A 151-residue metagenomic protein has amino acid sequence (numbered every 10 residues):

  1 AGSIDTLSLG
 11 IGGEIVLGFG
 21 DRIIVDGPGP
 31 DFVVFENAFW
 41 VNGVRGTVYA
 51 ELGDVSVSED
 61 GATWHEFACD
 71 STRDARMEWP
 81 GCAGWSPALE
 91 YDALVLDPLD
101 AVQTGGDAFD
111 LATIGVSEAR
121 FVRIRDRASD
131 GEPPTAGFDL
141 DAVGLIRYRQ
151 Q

Functional and structural regions predicted by a protein language model:
A1-G53, T63, A68-Q151: A domain-level signal for the mature, folded cores of soluble proteins
